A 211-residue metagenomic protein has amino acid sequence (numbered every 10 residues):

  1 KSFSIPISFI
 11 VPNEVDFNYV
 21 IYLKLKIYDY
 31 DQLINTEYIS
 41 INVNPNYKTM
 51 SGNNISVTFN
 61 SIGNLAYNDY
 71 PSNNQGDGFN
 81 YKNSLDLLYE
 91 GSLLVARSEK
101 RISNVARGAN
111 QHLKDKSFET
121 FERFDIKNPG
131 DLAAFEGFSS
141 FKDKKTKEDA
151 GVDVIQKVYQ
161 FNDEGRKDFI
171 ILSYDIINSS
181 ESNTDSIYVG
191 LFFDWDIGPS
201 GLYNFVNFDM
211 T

Functional and structural regions predicted by a protein language model:
K1-S2, P12, V206-T211: Short, intrinsically disordered, charge-balanced linker/junction segments flanking boundaries in proteins
F3-K48: Terminal connector regions
N42-T211: A long-range scaffold signal marking pre-active-site subdomains of enzyme folds
